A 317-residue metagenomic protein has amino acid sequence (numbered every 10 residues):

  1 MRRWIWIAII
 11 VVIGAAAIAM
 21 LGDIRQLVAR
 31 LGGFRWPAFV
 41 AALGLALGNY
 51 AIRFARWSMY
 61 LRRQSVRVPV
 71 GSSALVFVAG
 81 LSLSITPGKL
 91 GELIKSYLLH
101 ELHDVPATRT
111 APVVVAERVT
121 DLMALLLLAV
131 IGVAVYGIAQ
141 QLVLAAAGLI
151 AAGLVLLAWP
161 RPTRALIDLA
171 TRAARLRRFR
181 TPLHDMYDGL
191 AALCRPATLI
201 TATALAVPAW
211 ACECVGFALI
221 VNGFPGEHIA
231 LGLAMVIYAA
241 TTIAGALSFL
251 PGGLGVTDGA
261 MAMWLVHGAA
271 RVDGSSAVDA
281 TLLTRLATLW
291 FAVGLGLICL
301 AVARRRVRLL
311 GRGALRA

Functional and structural regions predicted by a protein language model:
M1-V78, V135-A246, G268-L282, L286-A317: Predominantly cytoplasmic-facing regulatory/coupling regions of multi-pass membrane proteins
Y50-R53, K89, V114-R118, W210 (+2 more regions): Hydrophobic transmembrane-helix microenvironments that flank and shape a buried ionizable site
Q64-A74, S96-V119: Membrane-interface segments at transmembrane-helix boundaries
A74-E101: Hydrophobic, aromatic-rich membrane-embedded alpha-helical segments
A79-G88, Y238-D258: Transmembrane alpha-helix interface/packing and boundary motifs in multi-pass membrane proteins, characterized by
A79-P87, R109-V133, A244, D279-G294: Membrane-embedded alpha-helical segments of transport systems, primarily multispan ion/solute transporters
I94-H100, A111-V114, A124, A204-L205 (+1 more regions): Hydrophobic alpha-helical membrane segments of integral membrane proteins
L99-A107, I237, G259-S276: Interfacial segments of multi-pass membrane proteins
